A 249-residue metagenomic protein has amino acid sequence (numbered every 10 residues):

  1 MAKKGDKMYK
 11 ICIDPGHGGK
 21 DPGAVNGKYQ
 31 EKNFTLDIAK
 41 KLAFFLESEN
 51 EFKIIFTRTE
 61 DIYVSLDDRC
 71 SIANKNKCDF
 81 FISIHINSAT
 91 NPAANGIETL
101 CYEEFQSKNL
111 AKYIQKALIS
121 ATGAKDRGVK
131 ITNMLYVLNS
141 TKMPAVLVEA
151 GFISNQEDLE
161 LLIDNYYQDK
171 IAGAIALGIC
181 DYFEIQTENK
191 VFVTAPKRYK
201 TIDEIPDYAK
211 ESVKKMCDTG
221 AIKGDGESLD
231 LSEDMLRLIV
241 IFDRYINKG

Functional and structural regions predicted by a protein language model:
K3-I11, K20, Y29, N33-V193: Active-site-proximal helix/loop segments of hydrolytic enzymes
I13, E184, I246-K248: Short, flexible coil/linker elements and helix-boundary hinge sites characteristic of intrinsically disordered
G16: Extracellular repeat turn/loop positions enriched in glycine and acidic/polar residues, especially those that create
N26: Active-site rim/loop-helix segments in enzyme catalytic domains that contact anionic ligands
F192-G249: Short, solvent-exposed alpha-helical surface patches in non-cytosolic proteins
